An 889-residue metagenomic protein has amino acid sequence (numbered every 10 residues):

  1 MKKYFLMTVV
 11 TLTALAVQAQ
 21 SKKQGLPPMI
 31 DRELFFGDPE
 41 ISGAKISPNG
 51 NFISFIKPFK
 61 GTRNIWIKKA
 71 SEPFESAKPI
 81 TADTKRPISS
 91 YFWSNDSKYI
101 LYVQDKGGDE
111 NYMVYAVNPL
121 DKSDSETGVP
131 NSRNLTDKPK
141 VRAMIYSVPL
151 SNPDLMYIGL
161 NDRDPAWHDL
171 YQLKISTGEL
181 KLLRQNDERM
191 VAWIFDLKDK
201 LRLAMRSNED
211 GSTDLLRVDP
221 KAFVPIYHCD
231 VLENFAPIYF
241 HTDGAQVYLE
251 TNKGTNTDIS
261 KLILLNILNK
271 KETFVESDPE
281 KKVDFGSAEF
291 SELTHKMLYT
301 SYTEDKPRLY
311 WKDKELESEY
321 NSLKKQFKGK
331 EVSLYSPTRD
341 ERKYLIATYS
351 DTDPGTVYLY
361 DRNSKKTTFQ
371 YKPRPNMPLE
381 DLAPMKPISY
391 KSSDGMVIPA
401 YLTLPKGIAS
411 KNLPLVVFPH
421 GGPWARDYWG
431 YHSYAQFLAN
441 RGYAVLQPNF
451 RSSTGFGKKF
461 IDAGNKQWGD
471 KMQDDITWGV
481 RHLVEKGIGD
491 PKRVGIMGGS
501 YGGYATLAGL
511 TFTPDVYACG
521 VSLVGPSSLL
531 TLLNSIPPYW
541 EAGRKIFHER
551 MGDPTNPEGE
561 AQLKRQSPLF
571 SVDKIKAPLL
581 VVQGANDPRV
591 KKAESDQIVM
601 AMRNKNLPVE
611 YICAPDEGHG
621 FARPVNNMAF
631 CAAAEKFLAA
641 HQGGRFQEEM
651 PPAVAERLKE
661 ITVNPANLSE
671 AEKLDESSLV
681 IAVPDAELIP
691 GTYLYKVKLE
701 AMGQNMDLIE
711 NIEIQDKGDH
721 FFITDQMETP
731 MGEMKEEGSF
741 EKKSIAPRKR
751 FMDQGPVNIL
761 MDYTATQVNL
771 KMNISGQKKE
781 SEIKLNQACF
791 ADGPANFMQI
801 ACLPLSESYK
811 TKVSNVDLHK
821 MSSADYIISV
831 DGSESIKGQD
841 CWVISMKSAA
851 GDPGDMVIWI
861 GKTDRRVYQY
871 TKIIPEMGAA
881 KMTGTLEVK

Functional and structural regions predicted by a protein language model:
M1-K23: Bacterial Sec-dependent N-terminal signal peptides
G25-F59: Mature N-terminal segment immediately following signal peptide/propeptide cleavage in secreted/periplasmic
G37-S42, K60-I65, D83-S89, D96-P399 (+3 more regions): Peripheral, non-catalytic segments that deliver or gate enzyme domains
F55-A82: Beta-propeller domains
D109, Y115-V117, S212, E733-D792: An acidic-aromatic
I408-L413, F418-G457, K591: Short substrate-entry loop that stabilizes the transition state in hydrolases
F450-L674: Active-site-proximal cap/loop segments of hydrolase catalytic domains
D675-T766, K812-K889: Acidic, serine/threonine-rich low-complexity disordered tracts
